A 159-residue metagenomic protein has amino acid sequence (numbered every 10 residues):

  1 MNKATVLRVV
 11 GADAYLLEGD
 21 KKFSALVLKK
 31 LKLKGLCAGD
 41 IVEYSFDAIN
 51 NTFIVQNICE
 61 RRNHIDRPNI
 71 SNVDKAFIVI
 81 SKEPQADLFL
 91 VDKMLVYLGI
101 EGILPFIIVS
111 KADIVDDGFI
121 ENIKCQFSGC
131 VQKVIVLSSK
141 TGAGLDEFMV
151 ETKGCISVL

Functional and structural regions predicted by a protein language model:
M1-L88: N-terminal accessory targeting/assembly segments
D20, N50, I100, G129-V131: Short, well-ordered coil/turn elements that cap or connect secondary structure elements
D20-K21, V91-M94, E121-K124: Short, glycine/charged-enriched secondary-structure capping and boundary segments
V42, F89-L104: Switch/coupling subdomain of P-loop NTPase systems
A48-N50, K82-Q85, A112-V115, K140-A143: Conserved nucleotide-binding/hydrolysis micro-motifs of P-loop NTPases
I65-N69, V96, K124, E147-M149: Short, flexible, glycine/charge-rich loop motifs used to bind or transfer phosphoryl groups or to couple energy/partner
V73-V79, I100-A112, Q132-L137: Conserved beta-strand/loop subsegment of P-loop NTPase cores
D113-L159: Canonical P-loop GTPase G-domain recognition
